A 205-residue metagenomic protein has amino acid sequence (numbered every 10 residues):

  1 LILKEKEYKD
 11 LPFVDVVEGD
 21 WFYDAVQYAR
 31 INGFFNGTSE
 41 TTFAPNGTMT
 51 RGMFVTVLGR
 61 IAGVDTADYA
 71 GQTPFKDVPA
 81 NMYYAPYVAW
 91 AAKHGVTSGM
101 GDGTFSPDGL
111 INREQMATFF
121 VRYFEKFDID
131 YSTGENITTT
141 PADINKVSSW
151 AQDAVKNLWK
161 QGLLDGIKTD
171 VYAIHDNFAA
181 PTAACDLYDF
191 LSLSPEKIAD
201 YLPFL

Functional and structural regions predicted by a protein language model:
L1-Y23, I31, N36-G52, G59-A85 (+4 more regions): Feature responds to low-complexity, polar/acidic, surface-exposed segments characteristic of secreted/exported proteins
F178-T182: Acidic helix/loop microenvironments that form the catalytic cleft of cell-wall polysaccharide enzymes
